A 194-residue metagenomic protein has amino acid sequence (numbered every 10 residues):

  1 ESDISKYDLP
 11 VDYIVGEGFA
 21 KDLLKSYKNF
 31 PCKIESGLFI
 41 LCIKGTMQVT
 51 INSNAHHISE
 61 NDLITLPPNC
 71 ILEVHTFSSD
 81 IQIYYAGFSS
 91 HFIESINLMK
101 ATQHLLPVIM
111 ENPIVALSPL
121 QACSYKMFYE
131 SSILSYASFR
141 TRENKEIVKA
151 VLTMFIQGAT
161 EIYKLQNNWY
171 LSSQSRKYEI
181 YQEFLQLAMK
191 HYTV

Functional and structural regions predicted by a protein language model:
E1-H57: Generic protein-terminus/edge-of-domain signal
L38-I40, I83-G87, P107: Short hydrophobic beta-strand segments that form the core of ligand-binding sensory/regulatory domains
S53-P67: Short acidic-glycine-tyrosine-enriched beta hairpin
L66-P67, F88, L117: A conserved hydrophobic position in a structured secondary element of the catalytic/binding core that shapes
C70-H91, N97-M99: Ligand-binding loop in jelly-roll beta-barrel domains
P107-M154, G158, F184: Amphipathic alpha-helical segments enriched in hydrophobic/aromatic residues interleaved with Lys/Arg
L117, F139-I147, T160-V194: Short, Lys/Arg-enriched, Trp-marked, Pro/Gly-tolerant hinge/linker segments that flank
